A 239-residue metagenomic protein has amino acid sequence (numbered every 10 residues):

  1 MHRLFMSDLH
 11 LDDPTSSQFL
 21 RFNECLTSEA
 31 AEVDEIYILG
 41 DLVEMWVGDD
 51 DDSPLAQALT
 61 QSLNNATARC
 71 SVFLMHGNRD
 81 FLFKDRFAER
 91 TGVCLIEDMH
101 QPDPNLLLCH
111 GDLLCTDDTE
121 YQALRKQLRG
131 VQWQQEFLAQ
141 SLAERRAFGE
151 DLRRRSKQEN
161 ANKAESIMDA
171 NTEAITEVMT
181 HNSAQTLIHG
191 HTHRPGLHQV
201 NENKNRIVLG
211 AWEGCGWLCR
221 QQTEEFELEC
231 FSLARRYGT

Functional and structural regions predicted by a protein language model:
M1-S17, L108-A123: Short, charged N-terminal helix-start/capping segments
H2, L11-D103: Core catalytic region of metal-dependent phosphoesterases/phosphodiesterases, especially metallo-beta-lactamase-like
M6-S7, I36-D41, V72-N78, L108-C109 (+2 more regions): Active-site neighborhood of phospho(di)ester-bond hydrolases with catalytic His/Asp-centered motifs
C25-S28, N65, F137-A143, H181: Short acidic/polar alpha-helix capping motifs at helix-coil junctions
L42-L63, S156-A184: N-terminal short leaders/motifs
C94-E97, D103, L107, D112 (+2 more regions): Conserved beta-sheet core of the metallophosphoesterase superfamily
C109-N171: Active-site-proximal loop/helix segment associated with metal-binding centers of metalloenzymes
F231-T239: Conserved histidine-centered catalytic loops in small-molecule metabolism enzymes
